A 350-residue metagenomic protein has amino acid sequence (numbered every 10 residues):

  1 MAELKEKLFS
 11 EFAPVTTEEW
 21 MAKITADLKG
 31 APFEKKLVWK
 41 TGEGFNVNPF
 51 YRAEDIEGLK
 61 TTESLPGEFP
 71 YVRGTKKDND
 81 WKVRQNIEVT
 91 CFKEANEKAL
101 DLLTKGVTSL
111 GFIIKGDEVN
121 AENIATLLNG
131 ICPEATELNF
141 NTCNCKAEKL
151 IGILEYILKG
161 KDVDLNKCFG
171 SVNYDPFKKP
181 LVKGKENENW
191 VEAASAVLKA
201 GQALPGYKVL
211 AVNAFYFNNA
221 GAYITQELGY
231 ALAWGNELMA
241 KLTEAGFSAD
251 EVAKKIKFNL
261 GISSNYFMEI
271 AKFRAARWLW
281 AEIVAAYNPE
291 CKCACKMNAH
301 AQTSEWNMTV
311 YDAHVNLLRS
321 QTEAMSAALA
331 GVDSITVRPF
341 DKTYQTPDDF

Functional and structural regions predicted by a protein language model:
M1-N265, E269, Y287-H300, A328 (+2 more regions): Catalytic alpha/beta active-site cores
L28-P32, A313-E323: Short, hydrophobic/aliphatic alpha-helical segments
D80, W280, M308-T309, I335: Short small-residue beta-strand/loop micro-motif enriched in glycine and branched aliphatics
Y230-A233, Y266-E282, H314: Charged, flexible cofactor/metal-binding loops and thiol motifs
F273-L279, I283, A299-A301, S320-A324 (+1 more regions): Extended, hydrophobic alpha-helical segments in both membrane/secreted and soluble proteins
A285-N288, V310: Non-transmembrane, aqueous-exposed alpha-helical and coiled segments at domain scale
S304-V315: Flexible, glycine/threonine-enriched loop-and-boundary segments that flank and lead into catalytic domains of large
D349-F350: Structured C-terminal cap/extension of enzyme domains
